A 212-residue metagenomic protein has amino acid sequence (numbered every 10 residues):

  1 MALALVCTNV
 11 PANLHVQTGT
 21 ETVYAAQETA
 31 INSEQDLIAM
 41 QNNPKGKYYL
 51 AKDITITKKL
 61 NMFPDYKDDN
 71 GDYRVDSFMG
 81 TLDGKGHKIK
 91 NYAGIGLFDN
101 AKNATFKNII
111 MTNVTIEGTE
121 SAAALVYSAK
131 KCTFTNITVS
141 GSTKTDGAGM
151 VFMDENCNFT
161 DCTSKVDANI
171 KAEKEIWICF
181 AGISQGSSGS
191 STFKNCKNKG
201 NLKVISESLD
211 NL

Functional and structural regions predicted by a protein language model:
M1-N9: Hydrophobic core
P11, H15, G19-L212: Surface-exposed repetitive/solenoidal architectures
